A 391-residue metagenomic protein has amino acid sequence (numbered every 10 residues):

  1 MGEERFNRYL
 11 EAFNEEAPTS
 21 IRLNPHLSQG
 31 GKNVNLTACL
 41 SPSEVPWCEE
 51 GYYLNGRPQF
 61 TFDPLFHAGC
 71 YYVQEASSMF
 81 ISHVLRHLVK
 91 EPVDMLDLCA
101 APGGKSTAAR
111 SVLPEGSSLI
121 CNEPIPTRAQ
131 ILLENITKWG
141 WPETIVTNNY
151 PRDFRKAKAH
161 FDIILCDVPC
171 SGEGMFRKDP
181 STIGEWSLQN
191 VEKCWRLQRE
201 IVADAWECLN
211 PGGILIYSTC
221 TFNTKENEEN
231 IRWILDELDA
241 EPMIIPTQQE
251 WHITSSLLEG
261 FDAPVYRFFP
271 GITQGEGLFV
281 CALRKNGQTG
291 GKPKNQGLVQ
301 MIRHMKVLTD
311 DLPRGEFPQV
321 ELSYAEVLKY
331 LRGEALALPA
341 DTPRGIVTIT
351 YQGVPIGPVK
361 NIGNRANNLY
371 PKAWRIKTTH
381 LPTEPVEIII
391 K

Functional and structural regions predicted by a protein language model:
M1-N33, Q274-K391: Polybasic, low-complexity RNA-engagement segments
R22-F80: Conserved AdoMet
E91-A101: Conserved class I S-adenosyl-L-methionine
M95, G116-N122: Short beta-strand element of Class I
P102-E115: Conserved SAM-binding loop of SAM-dependent methyltransferases across substrates and taxa, primarily the Class I
N122-A159, C166: S-adenosyl-L-methionine
T127, D162-A203, I216, C220-E228 (+2 more regions): Mobile active-site "lid"/loop adjacent to the S-adenosyl-L-methionine
E207-Q319, L338: Substrate-binding/catalytic lobe of Class I Rossmann-like enzymes that use SAM or dcSAM, i.e., the mid-to-C-terminal
